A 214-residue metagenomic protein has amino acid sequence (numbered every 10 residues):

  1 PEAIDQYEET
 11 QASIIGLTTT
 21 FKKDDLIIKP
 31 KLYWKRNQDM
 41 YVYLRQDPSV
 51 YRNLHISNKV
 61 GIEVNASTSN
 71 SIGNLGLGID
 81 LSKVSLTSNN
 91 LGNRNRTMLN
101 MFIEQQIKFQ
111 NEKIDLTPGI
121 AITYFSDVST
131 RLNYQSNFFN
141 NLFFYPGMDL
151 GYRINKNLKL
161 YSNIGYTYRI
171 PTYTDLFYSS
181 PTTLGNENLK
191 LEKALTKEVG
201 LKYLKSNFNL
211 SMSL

Functional and structural regions predicted by a protein language model:
P1-L214: Outer-membrane beta-barrel proteins, especially TonB-dependent receptors
